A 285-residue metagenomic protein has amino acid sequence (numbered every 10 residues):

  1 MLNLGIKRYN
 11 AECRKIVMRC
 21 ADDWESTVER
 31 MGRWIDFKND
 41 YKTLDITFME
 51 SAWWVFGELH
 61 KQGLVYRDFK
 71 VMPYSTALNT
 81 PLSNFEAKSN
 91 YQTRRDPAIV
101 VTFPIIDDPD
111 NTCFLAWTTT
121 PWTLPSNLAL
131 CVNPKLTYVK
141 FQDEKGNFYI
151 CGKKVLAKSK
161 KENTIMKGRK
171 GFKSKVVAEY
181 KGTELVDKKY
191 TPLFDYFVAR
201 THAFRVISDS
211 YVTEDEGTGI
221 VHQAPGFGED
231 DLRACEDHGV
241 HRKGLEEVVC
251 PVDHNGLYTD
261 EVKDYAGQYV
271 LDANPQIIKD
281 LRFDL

Functional and structural regions predicted by a protein language model:
M1-P125, D187, F197-H202, D215-L285: Residue patterns forming the tRNA-binding/recognition surfaces of aminoacyl-tRNA synthetases and related DALR
S126-L128, V132, L136-D253: Catalytic alpha/beta core of large soluble enzyme barrels
